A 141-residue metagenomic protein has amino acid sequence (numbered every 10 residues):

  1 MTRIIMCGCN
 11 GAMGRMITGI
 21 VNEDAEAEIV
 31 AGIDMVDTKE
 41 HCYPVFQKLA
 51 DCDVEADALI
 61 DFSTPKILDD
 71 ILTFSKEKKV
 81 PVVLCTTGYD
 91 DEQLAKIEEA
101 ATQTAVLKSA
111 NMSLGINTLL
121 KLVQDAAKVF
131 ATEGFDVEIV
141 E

Functional and structural regions predicted by a protein language model:
M1-I5: Extreme N-terminal starter segment of soluble prokaryotic enzymes
C7-T18: N-terminal Rossmann NAD(P)H-binding glycine-rich loop of SDR-like oxidoreductase domains
E23-C42: NAD(P)-binding Rossmann-fold cofactor-contacting core
I29, V45, V82-V83, V106-K108: Hydrophobic beta-strand scaffold residues
F46-E55: Short amphipathic alpha-helix with an adjacent loop that forms part of the alpha/beta core around
L59-I60: N-terminal Rossmann-like NAD(P) cofactor-binding module of classical short-chain dehydrogenase/reductase
L72-T73, E77, T86-K108, N117-D125: Rossmann-fold NAD(P)-binding glycine/threonine-rich loop
L114, T118-E141: Conserved anion/nucleotide-ligand pocket segment
